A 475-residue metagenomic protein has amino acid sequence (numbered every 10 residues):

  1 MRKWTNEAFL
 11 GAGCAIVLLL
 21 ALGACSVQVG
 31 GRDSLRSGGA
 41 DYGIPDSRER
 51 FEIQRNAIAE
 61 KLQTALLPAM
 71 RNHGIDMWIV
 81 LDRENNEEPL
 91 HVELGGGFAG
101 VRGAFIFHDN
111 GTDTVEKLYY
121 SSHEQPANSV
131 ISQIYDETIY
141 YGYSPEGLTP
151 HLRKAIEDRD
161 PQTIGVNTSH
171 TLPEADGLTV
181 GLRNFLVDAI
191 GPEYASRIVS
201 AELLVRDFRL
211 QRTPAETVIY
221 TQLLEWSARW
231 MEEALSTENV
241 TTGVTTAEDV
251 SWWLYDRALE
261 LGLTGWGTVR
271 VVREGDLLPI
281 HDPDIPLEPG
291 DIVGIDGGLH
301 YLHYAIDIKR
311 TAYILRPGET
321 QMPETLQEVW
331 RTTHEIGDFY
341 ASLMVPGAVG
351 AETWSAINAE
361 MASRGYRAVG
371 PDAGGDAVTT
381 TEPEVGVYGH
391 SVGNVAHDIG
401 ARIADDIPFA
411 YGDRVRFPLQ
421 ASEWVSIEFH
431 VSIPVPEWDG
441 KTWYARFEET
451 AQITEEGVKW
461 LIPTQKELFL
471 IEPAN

Functional and structural regions predicted by a protein language model:
R2-C14: Bacterial N-terminal signal peptides that target proteins for export
A12-G23: Bacterial N-terminal signal peptides
V29-N475: Active-site neighborhoods and metal-handling regions in enzymes and metal-associated proteins
